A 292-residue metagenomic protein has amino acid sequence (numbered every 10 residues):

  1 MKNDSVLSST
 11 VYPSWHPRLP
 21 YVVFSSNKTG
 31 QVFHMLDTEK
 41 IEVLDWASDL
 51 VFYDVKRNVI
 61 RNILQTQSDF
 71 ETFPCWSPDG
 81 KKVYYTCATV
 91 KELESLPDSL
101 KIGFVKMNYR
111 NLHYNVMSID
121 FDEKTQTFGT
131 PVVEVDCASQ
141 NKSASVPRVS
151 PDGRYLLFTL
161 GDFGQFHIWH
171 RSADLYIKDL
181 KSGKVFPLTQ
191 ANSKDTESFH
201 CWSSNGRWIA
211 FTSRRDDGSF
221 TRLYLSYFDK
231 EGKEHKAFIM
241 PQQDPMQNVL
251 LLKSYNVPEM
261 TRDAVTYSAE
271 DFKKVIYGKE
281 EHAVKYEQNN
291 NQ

Functional and structural regions predicted by a protein language model:
M1-Q292: Sequence signature of WD/YWTD-type beta-propeller architectures
